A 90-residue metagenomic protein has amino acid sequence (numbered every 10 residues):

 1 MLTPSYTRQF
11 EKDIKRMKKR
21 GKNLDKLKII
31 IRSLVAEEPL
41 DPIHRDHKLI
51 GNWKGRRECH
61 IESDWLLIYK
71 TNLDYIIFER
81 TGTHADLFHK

Functional and structural regions predicted by a protein language model:
M1-R8, E37-P39, I43: Basic nucleic-acid-binding interfaces
M1-T3, Q9-K12, K22-D25, I29 (+2 more regions): Enriched for short, Lys/Arg-rich terminal
S33-H60: A short, surface-exposed loop/turn module that caps and links secondary-structure elements
